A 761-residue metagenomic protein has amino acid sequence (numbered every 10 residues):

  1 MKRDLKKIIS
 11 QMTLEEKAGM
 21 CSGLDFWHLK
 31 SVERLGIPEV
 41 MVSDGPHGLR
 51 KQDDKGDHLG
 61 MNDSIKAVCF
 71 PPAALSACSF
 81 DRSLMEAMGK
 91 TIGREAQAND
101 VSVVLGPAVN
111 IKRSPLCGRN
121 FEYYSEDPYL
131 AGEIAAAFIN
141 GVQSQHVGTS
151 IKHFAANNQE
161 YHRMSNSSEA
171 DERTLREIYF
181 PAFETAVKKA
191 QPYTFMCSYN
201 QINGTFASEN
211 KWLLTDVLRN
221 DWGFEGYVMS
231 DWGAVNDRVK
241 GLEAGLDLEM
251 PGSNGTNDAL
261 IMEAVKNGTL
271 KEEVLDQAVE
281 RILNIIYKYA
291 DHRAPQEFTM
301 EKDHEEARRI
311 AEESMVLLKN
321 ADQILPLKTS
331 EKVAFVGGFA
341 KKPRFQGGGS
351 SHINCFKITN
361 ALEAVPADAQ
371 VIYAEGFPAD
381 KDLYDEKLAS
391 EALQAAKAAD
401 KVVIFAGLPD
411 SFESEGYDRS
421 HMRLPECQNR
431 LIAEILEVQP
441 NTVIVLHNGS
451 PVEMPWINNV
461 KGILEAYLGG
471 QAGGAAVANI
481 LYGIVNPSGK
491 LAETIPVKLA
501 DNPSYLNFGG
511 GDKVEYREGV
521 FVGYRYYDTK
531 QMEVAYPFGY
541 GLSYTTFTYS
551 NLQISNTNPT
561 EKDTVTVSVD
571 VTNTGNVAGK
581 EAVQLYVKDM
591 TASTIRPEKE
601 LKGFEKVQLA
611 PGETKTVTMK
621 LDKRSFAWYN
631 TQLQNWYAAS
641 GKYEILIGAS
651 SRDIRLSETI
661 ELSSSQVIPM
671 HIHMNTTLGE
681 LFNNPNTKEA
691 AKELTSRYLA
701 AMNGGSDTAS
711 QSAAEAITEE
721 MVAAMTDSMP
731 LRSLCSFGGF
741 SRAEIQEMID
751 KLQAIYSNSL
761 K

Functional and structural regions predicted by a protein language model:
M1-A627, K642-I647, S651: Glycoside hydrolase catalytic-domain context in secreted enzymes
L5-I8, I261, L491, M721 (+3 more regions): Generic structural signal of hydrophobic/aromatic residues within well-ordered alpha-helices of folded domains
S10, L14, F26, K266 (+10 more regions): Generic surface-pattern signal
G523, G539, S543, A578 (+3 more regions): In a subset of proteins, long, contiguous C-terminal domains/tails are tracked
D622-Q666: Terminal connector regions
S663-N683: Low-complexity, Pro/Ser/Thr- and charge-rich linker/hinge segments at domain boundaries
T676-E747: Conserved, compact domain cores that house catalytic/ligand-binding motifs in diverse enzymes and effector modules
